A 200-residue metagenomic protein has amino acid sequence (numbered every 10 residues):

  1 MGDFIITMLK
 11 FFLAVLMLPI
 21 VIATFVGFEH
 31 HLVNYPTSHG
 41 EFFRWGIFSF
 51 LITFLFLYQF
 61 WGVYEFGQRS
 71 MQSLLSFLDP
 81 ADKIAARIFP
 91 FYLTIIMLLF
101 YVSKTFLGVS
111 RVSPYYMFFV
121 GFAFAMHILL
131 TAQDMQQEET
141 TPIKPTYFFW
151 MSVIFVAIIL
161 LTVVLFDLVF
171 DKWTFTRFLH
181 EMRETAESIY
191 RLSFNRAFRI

Functional and structural regions predicted by a protein language model:
G2-Y35, H39-G40, F54, S70-I200: Metalloprotease/metallohydrolase-associated module, dominated by Zn2+-dependent proteases
R44-G62: Hydrophobic alpha-helical membrane-embedded segments
Y58-Q72: Active-site recognition of the HExxH zinc-binding catalytic motif
